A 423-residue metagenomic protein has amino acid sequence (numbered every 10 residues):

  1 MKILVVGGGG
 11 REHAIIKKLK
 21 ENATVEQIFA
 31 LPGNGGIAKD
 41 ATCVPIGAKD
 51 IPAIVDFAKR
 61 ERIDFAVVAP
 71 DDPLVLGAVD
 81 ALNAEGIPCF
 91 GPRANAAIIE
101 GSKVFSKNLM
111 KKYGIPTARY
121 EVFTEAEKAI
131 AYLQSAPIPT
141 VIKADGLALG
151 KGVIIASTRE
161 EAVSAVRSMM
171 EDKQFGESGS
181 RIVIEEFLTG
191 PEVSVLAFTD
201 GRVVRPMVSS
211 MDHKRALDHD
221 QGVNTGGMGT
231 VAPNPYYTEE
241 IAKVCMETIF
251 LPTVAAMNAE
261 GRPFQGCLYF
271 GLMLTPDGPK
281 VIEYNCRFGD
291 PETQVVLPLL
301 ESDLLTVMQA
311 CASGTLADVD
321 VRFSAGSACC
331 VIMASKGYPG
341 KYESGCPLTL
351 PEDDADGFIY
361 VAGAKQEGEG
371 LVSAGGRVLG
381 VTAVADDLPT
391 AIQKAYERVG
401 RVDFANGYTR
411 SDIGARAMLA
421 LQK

Functional and structural regions predicted by a protein language model:
M1-A94: ATP-binding N-terminal substructure of ATP-dependent carboxylate-amine bond-forming enzymes
L4-V5, E100-R181, P235, E239-L251: Active-site nucleotide/adenylate-binding loops and adjacent lid/helix of ATP-dependent enzymes
E21, G36-A38, F90, K112-G114 (+12 more regions): Solvent-exposed alpha-helices and their adjacent loops that cap or buttress functional pockets in soluble metabolic
A38-A41, V55, I98-V104, L217-D218: Short, charged, surface-exposed secondary-structure boundary motifs
G152, A156-T293: Internal nucleotide-binding/catalytic subdomain
M246-L268, N285-D354, Q366-E367: Active-site "cap" helix and flanking loop/linker of ATP-utilizing ligase/carboxylase catalytic domains
A364-G368, S373-K423: Generic C-terminus detector
